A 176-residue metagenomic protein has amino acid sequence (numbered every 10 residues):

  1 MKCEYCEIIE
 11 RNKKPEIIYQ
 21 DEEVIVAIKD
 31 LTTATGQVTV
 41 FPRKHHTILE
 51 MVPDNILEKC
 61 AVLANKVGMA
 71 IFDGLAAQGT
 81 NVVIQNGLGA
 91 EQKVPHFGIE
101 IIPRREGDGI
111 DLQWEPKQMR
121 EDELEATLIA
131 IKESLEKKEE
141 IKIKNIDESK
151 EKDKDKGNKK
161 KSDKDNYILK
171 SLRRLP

Functional and structural regions predicted by a protein language model:
M1-P176: HIT superfamily nucleotide-processing domains
